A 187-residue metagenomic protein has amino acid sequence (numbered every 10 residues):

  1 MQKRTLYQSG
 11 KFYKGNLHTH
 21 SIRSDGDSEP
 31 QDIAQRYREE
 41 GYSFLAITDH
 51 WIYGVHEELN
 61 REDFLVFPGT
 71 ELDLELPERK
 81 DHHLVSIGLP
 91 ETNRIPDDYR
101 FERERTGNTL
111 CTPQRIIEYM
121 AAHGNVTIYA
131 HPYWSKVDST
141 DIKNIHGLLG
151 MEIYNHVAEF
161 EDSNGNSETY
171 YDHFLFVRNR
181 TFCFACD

Functional and structural regions predicted by a protein language model:
Q2-V126, A130, V137-S139, K143-G147 (+1 more regions): A metal-dependent hydrolase metal-coordination microenvironment
A130-Y133, D187: Short, well-ordered beta-to-alpha junction loops that form the rim of enzyme active sites and present histidine/acidic
R180-D187: Short acidic/histidine-rich active-site segments
